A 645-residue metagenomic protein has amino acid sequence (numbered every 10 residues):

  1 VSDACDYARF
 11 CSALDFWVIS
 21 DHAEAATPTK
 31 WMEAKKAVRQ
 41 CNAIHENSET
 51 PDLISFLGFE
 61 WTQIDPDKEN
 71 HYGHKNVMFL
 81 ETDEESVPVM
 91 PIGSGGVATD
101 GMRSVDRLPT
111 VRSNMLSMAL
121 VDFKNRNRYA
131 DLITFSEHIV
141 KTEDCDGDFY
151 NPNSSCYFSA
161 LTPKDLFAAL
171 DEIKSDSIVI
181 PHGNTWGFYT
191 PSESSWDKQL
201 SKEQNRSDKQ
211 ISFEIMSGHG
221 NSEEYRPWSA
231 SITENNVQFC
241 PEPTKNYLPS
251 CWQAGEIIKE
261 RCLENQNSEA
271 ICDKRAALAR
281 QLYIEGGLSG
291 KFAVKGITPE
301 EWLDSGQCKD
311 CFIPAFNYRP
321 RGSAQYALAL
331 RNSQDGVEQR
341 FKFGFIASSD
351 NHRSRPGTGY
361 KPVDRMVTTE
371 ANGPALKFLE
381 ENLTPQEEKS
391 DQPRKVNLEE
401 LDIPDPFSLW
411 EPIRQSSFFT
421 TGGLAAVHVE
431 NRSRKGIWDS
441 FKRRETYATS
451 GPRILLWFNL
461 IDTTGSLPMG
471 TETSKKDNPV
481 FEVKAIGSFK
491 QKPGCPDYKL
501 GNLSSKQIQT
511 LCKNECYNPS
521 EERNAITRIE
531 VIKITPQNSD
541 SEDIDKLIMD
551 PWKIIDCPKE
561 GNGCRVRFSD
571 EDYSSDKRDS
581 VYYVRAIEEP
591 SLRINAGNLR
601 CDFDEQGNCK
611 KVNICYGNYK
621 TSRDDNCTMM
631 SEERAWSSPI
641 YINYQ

Functional and structural regions predicted by a protein language model:
V1-S195: A metal-dependent hydrolase metal-coordination microenvironment
I19, A25-T27, E137-Y157, K164-Q645: C-terminal functional module detector
